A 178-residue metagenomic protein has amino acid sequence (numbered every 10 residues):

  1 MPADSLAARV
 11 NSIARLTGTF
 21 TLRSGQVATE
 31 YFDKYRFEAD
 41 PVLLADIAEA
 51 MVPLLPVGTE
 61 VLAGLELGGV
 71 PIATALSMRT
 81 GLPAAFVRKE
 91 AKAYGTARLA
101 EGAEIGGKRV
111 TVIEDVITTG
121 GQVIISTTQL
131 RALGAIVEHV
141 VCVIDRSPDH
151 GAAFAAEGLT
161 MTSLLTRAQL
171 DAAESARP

Functional and structural regions predicted by a protein language model:
M1-V57: Active-site-facing substrate-recognition patch
P2-R9, T128-P178: PRPP-dependent phosphoribosyltransferase catalytic core
S24, L55-P56, G102-G106, A132-L133 (+1 more regions): Solvent-exposed alpha-helices and their adjacent loops that cap or buttress functional pockets in soluble metabolic
M51-E60, T127-L133: Phosphate/pyrophosphate-binding loops at sites that engage ATP/ADP/AMP, CoA/4′-phosphopantetheine, polyphosphate
G58-G68, V141-C142: Short glycine-rich phosphate-binding loop at a beta-alpha junction
E60, K108, E138: Conserved acidic residues
I72-T111, T119-I125, R177: Short, glycine/charge-rich flexible loops or terminal/linker lids adjacent to PRPP-binding catalytic cores
